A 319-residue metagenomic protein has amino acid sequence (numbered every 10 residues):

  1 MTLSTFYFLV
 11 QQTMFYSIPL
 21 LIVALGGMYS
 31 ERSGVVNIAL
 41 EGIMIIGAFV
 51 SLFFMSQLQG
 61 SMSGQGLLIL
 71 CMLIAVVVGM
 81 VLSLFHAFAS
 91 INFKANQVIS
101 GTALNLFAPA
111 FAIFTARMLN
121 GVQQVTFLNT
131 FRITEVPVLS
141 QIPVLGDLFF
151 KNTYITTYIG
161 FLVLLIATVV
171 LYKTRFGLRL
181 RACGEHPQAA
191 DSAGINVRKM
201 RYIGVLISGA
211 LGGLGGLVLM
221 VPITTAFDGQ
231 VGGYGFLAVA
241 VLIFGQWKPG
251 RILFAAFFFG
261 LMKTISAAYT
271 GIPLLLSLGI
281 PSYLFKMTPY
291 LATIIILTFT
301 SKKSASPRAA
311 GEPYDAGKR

Functional and structural regions predicted by a protein language model:
S4-Q12, S63-I69, L145-T156, L276-M287: Interfacial loop-to-helix junctions that mark the boundaries of transmembrane helices in multi-pass membrane
L9-S61, M72, M80-V98, I243-Q246: Single transmembrane alpha-helix segments in multi-pass membrane proteins
V23-A24, A48-L52, P109-I113, T157-V170 (+4 more regions): Hydrophobic core segments of alpha-helical transmembrane domains in multi-pass membrane transport and ion-translocation
R32-V36, L82-L139, G233, V239-I252: Short loop segments and helix-boundary regions at transmembrane helix junctions of multi-pass inner-membrane proteins
A108-K173, L274-S282, G311-R319: Transmembrane helix-bundle core of multi-pass membrane transporters and related energy-transducing complexes
F149-F227, P249-G250, F254: Helix-loop-helix "hairpin" substructures at the membrane interface of multi-pass membrane proteins
E185-K199, Y269-R319: Cytosolic-side transmembrane-helix boundaries in multi-pass membrane proteins
P222-Y290: Transmembrane alpha-helical segments in multi-pass inner-membrane proteins
